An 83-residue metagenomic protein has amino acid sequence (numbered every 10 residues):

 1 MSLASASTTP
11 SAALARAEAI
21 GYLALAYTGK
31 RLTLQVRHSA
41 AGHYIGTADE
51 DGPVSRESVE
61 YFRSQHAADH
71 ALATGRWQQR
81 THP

Functional and structural regions predicted by a protein language model:
M1-Y44, Q78-P83: Short N-terminal "domain-start" leader segments that mark the transition from disordered tails or signal peptides into
I45-V54: A eukaryotic nuclear recognition-module signature that targets compact all-alpha binding cores
P53-Q65: A short, exposed loop/beta-hairpin motif centered on an aromatic-Gly-Thr core
A73-W77: Residues within well-ordered alpha-helical secondary structure of globular protein domains
